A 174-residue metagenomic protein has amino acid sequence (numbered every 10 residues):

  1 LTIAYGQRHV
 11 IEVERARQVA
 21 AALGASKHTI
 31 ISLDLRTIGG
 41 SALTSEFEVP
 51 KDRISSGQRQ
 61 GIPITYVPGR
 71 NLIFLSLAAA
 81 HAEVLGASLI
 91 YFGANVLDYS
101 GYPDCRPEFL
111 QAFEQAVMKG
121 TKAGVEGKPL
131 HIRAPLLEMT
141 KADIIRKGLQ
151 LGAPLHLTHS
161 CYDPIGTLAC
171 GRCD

Functional and structural regions predicted by a protein language model:
L1-G152: ATP-dependent adenylation/nucleotidyltransferase module used to activate substrates
S76, H159-D174: Local cysteine-cluster metal-coordination motifs and their immediate loop/turn environment, predominantly Fe-S cluster
L155-L157: Short hydrophobic/aromatic-enriched beta-strand-loop microsegments
